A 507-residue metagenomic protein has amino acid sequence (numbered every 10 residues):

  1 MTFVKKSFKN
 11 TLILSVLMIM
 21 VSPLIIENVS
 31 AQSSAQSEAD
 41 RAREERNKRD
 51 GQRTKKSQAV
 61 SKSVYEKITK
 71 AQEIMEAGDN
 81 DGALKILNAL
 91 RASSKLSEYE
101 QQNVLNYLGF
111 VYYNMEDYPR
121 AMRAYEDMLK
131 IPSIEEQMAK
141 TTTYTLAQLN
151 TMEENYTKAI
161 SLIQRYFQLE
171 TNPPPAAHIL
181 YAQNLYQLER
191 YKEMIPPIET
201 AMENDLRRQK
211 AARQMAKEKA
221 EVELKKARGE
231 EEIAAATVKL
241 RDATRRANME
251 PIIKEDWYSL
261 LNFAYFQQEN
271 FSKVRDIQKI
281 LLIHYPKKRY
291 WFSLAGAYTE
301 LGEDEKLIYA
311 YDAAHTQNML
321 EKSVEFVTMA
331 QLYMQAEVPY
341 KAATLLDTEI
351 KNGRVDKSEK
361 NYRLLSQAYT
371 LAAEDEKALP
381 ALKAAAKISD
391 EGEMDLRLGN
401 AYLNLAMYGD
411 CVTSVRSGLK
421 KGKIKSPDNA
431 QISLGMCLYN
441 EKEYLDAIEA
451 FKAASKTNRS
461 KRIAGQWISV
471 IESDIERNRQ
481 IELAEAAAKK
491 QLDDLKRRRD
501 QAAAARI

Functional and structural regions predicted by a protein language model:
F8, V21, I25-E126, S133-T141 (+7 more regions): N-terminal leader/linker segments that initiate helical-solenoid repeat arrays
R53-A59, R91-S97, L129-E135, Q164-N172 (+9 more regions): Solenoid-like repeat scaffolds
V60-I68, E98-L105, E135-T145, E170-L180 (+8 more regions): Generic helix N-cap/helix-start motif at coil->alpha-helix transitions
E359-A373, P380-N429: Alpha-helical adaptor scaffolds
